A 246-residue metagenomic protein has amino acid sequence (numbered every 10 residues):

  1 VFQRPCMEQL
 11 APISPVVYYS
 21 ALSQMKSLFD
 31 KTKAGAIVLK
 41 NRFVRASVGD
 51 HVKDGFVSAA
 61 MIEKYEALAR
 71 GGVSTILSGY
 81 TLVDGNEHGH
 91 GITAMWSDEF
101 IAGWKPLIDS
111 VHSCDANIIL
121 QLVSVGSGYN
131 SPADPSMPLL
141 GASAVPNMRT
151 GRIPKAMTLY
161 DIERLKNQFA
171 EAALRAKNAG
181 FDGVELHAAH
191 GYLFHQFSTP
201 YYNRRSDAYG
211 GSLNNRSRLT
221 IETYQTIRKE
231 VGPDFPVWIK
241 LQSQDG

Functional and structural regions predicted by a protein language model:
V1-Q24: N-terminal amphipathic/basic-hydrophobic helices that include classical n-h-c signal peptides and signal-anchor
C6, L22-V123, L165, A173: N-terminal capping/small domains of soluble enzymes
G49, L82, S124-G126, A188-H190 (+1 more regions): Active-site-proximal loop/turn and secondary-structure-junction residues that shape catalytic pockets, frequently
K53-F56, K166-N167, R175, Y209-E222 (+1 more regions): Active-site glycine- and acidic-residue-rich loops that bind and position anionic ligands or nucleotide-like cofactors
I76-G79, I118-L122, A179-L193, D234-L241: Short beta-strand segments at enzyme active-site cores
V83, I92, S131-M157, Q196-N215: Aromatic- and acidic-residue-enriched carbohydrate-binding clefts of CAZyme catalytic domains
T93-A116, R204-P236: Alpha-helix-loop-beta-strand connector modules within alpha/beta enzyme cores
N117, V123-F181: Non-globular sequence segments
